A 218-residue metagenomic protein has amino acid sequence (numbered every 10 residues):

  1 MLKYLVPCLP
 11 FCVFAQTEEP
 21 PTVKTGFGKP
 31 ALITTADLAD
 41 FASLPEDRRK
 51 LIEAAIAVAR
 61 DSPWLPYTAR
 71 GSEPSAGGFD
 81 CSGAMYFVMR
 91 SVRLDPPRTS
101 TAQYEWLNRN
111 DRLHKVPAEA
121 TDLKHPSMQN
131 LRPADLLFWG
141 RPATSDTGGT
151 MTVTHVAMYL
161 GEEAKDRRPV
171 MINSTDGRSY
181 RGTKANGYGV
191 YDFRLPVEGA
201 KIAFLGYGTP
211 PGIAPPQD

Functional and structural regions predicted by a protein language model:
M1-P7: Sec-dependent signal peptide recognition, specifically the positively charged N-region followed immediately by
P7-L9, A59, M151, E163-A164: A generic structural signal for short, solvent-exposed coil/turn residues that cap or connect secondary-structure
C8-Q16: Hydrophobic h-region of N-terminal signal peptides that target proteins for export in Gram-negative bacteria
Q16-T101, W106, A118, P142-A143 (+2 more regions): N-terminal capping segments
P30, S43-K50, L94-N186, V190 (+1 more regions): ...with weaker cross-activation on analogous glycine-rich loops/strands in unrelated enzymes
N186-D218: Low-complexity, Gly/Ser/Thr/Pro-rich intrinsically disordered linker/tail segments
